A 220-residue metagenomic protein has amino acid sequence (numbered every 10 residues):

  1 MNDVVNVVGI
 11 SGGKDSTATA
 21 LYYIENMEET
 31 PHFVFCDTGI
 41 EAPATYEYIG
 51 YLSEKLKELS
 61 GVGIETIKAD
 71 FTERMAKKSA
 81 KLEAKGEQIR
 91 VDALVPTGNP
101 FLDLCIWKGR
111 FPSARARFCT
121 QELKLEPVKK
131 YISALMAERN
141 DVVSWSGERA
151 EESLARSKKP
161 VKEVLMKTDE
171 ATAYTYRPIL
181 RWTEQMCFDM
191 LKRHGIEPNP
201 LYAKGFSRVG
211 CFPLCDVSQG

Functional and structural regions predicted by a protein language model:
M1-G220: Nucleotide-activated chemistry modules centered on ATP-dependent adenylation/adenylyltransferase
